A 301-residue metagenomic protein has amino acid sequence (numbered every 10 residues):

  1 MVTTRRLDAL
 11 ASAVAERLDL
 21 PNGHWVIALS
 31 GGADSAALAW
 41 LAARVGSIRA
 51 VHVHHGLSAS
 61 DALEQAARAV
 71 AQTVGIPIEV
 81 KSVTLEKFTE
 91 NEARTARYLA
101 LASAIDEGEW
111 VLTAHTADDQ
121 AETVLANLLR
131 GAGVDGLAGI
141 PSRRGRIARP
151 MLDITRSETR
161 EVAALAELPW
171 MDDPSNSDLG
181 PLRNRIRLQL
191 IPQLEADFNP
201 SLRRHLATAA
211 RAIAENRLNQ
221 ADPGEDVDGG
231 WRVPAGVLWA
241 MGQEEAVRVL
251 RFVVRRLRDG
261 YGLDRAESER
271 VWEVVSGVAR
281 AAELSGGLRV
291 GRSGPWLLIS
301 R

Functional and structural regions predicted by a protein language model:
M1-L188: Core alpha/beta nucleotide-donor-binding catalytic domains of modification enzymes
V2-D34, V53-H55, V83-L85, A96 (+3 more regions): AMP-forming adenylation/ATP pyrophosphatase catalytic core
L101-A104, L194, A210, I299: Enrichment for repetitive, rod-forming helical segments
T116-A266: Flexible helical/loop "lid" subdomain adjacent to adenine-nucleotide binding pockets
